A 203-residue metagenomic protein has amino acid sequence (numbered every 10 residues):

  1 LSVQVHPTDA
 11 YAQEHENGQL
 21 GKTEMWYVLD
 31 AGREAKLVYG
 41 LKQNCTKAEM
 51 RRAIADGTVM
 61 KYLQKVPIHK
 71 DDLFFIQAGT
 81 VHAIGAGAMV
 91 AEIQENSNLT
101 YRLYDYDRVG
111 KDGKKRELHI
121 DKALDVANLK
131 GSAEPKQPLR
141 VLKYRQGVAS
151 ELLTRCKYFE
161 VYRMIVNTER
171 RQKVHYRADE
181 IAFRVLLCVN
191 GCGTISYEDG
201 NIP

Functional and structural regions predicted by a protein language model:
L1-K70, G85-C192, S196-I202: Active-site region of the double-stranded beta-helix
